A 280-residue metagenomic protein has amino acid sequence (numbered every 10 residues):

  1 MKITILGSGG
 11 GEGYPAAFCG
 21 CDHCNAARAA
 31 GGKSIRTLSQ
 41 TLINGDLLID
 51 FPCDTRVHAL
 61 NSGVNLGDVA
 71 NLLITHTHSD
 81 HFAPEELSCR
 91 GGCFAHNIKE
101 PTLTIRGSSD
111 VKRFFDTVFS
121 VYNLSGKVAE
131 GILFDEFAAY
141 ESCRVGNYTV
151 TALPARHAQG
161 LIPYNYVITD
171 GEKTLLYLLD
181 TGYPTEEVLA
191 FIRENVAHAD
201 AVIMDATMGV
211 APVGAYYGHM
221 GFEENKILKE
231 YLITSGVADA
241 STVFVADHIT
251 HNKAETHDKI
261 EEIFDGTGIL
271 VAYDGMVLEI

Functional and structural regions predicted by a protein language model:
M1-V64, F134-E194, V277-I280: Core dinuclear metal-dependent hydrolase active-site scaffold
D46, P52-T104, D200-V202: Active-site metal-binding motif and surrounding structural segment of the metallo-beta-lactamase
R56-L60, E85-G92, F115-S120, E223-I233: Short, well-ordered amphipathic alpha-helices
G63-V64, R90-K99, V121-K127, E230-A240: Alpha-helix termini
N71, T75-H81, H157, H219 (+1 more regions): Histidine-centered divalent metal-coordination motifs
I98-P163, D170-G171, L270-A272: Metallo-beta-lactamase
V111-D116, N252-H257, E279: Short, charged/polar "capping" segments at the starts of alpha-helices and the immediately preceding loops
G182-M276: Cap/insert and terminal regions of metallo-dependent hydrolase folds
